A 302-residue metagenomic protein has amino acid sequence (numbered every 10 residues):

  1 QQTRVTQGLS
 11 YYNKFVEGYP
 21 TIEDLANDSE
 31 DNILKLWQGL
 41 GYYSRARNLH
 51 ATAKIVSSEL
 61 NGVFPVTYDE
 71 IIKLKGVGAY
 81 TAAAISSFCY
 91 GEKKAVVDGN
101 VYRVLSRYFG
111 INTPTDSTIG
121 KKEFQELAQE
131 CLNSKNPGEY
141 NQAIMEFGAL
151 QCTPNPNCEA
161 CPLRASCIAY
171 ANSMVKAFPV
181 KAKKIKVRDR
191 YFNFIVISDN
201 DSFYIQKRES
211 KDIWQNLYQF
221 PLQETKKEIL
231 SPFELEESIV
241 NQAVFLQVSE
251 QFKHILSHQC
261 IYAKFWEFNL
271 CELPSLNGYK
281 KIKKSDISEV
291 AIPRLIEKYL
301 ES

Functional and structural regions predicted by a protein language model:
Q1-N157, L163-N172: Catalytic cores of DNA base-excision repair glycosylases
A149-S302: Intrinsically disordered, low-complexity, charged terminal extensions of DNA damage-control enzymes
